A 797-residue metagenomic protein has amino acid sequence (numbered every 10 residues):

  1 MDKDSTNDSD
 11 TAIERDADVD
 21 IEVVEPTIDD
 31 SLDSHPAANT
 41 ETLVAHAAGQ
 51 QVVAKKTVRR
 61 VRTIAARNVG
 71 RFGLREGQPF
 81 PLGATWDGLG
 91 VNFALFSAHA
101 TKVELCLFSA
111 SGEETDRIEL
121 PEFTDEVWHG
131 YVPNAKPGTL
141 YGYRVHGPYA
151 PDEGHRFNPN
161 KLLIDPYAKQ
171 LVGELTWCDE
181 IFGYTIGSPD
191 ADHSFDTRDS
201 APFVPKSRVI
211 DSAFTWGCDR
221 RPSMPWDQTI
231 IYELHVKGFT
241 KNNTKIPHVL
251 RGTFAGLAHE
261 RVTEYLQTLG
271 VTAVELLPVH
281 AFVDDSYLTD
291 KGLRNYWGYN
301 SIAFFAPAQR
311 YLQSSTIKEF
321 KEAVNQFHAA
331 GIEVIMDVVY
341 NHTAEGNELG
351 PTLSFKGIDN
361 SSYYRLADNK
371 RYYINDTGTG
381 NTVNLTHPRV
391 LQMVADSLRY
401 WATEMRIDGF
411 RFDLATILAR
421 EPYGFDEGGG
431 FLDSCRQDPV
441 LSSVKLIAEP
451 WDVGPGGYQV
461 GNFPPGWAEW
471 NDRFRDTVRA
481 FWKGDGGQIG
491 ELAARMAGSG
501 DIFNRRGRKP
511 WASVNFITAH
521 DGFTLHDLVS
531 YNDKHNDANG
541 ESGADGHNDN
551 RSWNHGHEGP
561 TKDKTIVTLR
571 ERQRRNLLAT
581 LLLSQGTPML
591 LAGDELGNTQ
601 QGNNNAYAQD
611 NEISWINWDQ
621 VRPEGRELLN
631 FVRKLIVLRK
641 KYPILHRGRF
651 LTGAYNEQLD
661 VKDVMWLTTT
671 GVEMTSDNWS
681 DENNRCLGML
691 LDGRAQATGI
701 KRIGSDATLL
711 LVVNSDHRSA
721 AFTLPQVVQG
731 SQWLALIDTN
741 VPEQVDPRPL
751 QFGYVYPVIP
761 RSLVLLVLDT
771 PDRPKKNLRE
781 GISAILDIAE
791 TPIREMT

Functional and structural regions predicted by a protein language model:
D2-K3, E41-H46, V53-Q228, Y232 (+5 more regions): Carbohydrate-interacting/catalytic domains
S5-K56: N-terminal intrinsically disordered, low-complexity tails
L95, Y143, L234, L276 (+10 more regions): Conserved, mostly hydrophobic/aromatic
S97-H99, E122-T124, N134-K136, G147 (+19 more regions): Short, flexible loop/turn elements at secondary-structure junctions
K102, A273, D408-G409, M589: Residues at the N-termini of beta-strands
A150-G154, T240-N243, F282-S286, H342-E345 (+6 more regions): Short catalytic/ligand-binding loop motif for oxyanion handling, primarily in non-cytosolic enzymes, centered on
S200, H235-I407, L414-V440, G457 (+1 more regions): Substrate-binding/active-site clefts of carbohydrate-active enzymes
E421, E427-A592, G597, N605-Q609 (+5 more regions): Conserved alpha/beta catalytic core and glycan-binding cleft of carbohydrate-active enzymes
